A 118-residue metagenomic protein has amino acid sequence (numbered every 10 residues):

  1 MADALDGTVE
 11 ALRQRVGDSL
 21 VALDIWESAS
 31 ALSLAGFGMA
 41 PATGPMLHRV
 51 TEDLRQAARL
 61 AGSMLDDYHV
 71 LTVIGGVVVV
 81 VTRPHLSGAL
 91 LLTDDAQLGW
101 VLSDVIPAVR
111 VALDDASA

Functional and structural regions predicted by a protein language model:
M1-A118: Non-catalytic interaction/Regulatory regions outside core domains
